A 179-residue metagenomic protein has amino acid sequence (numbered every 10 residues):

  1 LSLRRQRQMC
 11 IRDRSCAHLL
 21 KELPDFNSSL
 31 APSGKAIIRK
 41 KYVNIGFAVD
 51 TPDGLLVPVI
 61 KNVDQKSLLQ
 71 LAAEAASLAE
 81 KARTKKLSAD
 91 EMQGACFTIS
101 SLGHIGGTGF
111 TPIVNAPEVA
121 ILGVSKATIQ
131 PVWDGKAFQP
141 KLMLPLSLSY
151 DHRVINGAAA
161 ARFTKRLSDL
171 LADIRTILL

Functional and structural regions predicted by a protein language model:
R5-Q8, R12-L179: C-terminal catalytic/motor cores of large multi-domain enzyme assemblies
